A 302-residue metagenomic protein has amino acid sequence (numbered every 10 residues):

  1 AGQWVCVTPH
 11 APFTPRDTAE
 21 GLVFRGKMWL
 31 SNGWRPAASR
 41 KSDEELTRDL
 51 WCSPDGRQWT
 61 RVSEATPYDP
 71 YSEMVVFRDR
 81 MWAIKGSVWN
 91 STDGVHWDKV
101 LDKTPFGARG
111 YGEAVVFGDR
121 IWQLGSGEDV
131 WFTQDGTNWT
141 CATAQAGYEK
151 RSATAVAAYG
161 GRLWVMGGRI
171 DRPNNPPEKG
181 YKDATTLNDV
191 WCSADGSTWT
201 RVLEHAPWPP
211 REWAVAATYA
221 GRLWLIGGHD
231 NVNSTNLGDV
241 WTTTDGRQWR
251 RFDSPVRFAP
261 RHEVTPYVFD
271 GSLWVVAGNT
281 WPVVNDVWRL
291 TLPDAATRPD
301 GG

Functional and structural regions predicted by a protein language model:
A1-G302: Kelch-like beta-propeller repeat domains
